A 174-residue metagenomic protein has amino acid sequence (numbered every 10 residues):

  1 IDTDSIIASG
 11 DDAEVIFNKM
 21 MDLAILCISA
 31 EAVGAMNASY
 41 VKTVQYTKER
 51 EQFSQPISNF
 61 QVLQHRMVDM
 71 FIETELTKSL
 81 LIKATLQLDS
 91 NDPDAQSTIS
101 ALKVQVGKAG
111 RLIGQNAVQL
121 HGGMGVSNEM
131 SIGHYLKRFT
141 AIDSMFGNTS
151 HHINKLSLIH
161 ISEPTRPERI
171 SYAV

Functional and structural regions predicted by a protein language model:
I1-K19: A short, charged helix-loop
G10, K19-L158, S162: Alpha-helical interface subdomain recognition
I16, P56, R169: Conserved beta-strand positions that form and line the central face of beta-propeller blades
I159-V174: Single conserved hydrophobic/aromatic residue that forms the stacking wall/gate of nucleotide- or nucleobase-binding
